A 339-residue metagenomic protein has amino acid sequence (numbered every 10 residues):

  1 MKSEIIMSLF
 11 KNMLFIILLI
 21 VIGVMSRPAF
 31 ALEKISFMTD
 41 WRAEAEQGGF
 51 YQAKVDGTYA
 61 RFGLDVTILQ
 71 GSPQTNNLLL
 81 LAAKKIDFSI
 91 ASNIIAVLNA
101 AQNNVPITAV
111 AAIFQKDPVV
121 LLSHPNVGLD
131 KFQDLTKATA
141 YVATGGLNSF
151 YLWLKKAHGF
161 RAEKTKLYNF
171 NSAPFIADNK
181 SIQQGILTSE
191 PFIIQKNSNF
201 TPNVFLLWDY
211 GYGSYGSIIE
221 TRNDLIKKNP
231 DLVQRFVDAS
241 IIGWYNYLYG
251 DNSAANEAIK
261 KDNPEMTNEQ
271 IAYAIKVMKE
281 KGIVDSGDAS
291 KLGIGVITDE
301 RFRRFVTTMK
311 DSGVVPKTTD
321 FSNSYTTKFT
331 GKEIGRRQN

Functional and structural regions predicted by a protein language model:
K2-F15: Bacterial N-terminal signal peptides that target proteins for export
M13-M25: Bacterial N-terminal signal peptides
M25-A31: Sec/Tat signal peptide C-region and signal peptidase I cleavage site
L32-G185, F205, G213: Short, glycine-/small- and polar/acidic-enriched structural segments that line small-molecule recognition paths
I95, V127, F170-E265: Pocket-lining segment of extracytoplasmic ligand-binding domains
A162-T165, P202, N263-K279, V315-N323: Short, surface-exposed acidic
N229-S312: Secondary-structure end/capping motifs
D299-N339: Conserved C-terminal helix/tail region of periplasmic/extracytoplasmic solute-binding proteins
